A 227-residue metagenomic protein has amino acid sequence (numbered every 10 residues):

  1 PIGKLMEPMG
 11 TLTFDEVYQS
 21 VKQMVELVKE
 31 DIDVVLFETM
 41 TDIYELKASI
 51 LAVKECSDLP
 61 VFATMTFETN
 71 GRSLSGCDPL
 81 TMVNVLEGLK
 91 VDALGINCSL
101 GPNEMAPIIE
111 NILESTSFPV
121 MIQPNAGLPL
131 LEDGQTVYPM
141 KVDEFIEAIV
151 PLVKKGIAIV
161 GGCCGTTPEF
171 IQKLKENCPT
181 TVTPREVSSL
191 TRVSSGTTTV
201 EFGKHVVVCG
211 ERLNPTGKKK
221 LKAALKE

Functional and structural regions predicted by a protein language model:
P1-E227: Domain-level signal for soluble alpha/beta catalytic cores
